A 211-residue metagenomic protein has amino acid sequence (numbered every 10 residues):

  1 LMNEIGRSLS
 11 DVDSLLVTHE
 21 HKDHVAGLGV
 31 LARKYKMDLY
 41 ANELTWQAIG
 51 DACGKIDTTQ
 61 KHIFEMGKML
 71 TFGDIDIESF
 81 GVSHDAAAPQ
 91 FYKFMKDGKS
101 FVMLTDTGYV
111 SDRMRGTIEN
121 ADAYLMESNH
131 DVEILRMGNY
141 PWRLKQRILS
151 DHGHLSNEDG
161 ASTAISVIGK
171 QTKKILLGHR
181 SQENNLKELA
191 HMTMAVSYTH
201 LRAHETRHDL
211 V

Functional and structural regions predicted by a protein language model:
L1-N42: Active-site metal-binding motif and surrounding structural segment of the metallo-beta-lactamase
N3-E4, A26, F64-A123: Core dinuclear metal-dependent hydrolase active-site scaffold
D13-E20, A41-N42, V102-T105, L125-E127 (+1 more regions): Active-site neighborhood of phospho(di)ester-bond hydrolases with catalytic His/Asp-centered motifs
H21-V25, Q47-A48, A86-A87, V110-D112 (+2 more regions): Active-site environment of divalent metal-dependent phosphoester hydrolases
A26-Y35, D51, N185-M192: Metal-dependent catalytic neighborhoods of phosphoester/phosphodiester hydrolases
A32-K34, L39-L70, I75-G81: Glycine/small-residue-rich loop that forms an oxyanion/phosphate-binding "nest" at active or ligand-binding sites
K145-S156: A short acidic, glycine-rich active-site loop that binds or catalyzes chemistry on phosphate/adenosine moieties
T199-T206: Conserved small/polar residues in nucleotide/adenosyl-binding loops
